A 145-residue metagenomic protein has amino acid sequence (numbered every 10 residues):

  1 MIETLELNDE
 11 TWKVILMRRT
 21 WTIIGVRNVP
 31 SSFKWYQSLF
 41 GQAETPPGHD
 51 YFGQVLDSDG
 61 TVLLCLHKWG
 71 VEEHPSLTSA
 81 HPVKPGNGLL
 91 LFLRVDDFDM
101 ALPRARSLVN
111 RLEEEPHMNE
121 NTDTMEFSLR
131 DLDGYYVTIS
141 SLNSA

Functional and structural regions predicted by a protein language model:
I2-T20, Q42-F92, L102-R130, S141-A145: Vicinal oxygen chelate
S32-Q37, A105, G134: Conserved active-site tyrosine of GNAT-family acetyltransferases
